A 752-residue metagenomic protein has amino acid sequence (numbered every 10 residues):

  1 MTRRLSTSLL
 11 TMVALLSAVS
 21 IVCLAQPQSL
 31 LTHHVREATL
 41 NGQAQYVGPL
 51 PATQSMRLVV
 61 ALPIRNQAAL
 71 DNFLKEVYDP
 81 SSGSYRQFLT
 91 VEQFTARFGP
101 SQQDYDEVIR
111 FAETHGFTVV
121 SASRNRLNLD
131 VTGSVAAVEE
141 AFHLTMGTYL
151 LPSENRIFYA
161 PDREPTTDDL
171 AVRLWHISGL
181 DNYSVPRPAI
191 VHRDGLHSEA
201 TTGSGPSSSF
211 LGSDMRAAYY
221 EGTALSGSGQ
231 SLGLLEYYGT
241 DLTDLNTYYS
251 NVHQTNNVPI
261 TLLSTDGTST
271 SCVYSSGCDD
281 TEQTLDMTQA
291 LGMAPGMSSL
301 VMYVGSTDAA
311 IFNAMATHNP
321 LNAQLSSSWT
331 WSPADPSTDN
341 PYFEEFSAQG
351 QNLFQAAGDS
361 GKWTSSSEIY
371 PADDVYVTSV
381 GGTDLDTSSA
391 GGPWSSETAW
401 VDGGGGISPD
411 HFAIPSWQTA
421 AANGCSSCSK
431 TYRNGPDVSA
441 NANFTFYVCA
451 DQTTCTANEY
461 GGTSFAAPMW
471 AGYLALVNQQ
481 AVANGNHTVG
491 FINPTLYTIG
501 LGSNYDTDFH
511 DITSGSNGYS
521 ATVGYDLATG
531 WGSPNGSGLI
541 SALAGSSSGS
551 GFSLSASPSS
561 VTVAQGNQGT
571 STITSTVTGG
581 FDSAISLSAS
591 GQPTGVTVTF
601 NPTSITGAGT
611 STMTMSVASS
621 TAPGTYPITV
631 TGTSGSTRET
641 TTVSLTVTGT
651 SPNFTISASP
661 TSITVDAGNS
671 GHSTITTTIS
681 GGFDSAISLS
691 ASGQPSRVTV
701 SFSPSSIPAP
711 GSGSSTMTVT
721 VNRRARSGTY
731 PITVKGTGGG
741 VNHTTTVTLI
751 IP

Functional and structural regions predicted by a protein language model:
M1-M12: Bacterial N-terminal signal peptides that target proteins for export
T11-S20: Bacterial N-terminal signal peptides
I21-A25: Sec/Tat signal peptide C-region and signal peptidase I cleavage site
Q26-N125, D130, V135-G382, G405-G462 (+5 more regions): Substrate-binding/charge-relay-adjacent region of secreted/lumenal peptidase catalytic domains
S379-P409: Polar, glycine-rich mid-to-C-terminal structural blocks that act as macromolecule-binding/assembly scaffolds
C425, N478-L527: An often Trp-containing, charged/polar helix-loop segment at the C-terminal end of enzyme catalytic cores
Y525-G549, T646: A recurrent domain-boundary module in secreted/ectodomain proteins
S547-P752: Long beta-sheet-rich domains in secretory-pathway and surface-associated proteins
